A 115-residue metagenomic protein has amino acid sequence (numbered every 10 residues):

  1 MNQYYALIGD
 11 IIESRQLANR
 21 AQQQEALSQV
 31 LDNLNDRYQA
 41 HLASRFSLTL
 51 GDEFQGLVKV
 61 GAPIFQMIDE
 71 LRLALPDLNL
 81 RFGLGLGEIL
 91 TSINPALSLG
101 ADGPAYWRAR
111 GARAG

Functional and structural regions predicted by a protein language model:
M1-G115: Regulatory and interdomain segments flanking nucleotide-handling catalytic cores in signaling/defense enzymes
